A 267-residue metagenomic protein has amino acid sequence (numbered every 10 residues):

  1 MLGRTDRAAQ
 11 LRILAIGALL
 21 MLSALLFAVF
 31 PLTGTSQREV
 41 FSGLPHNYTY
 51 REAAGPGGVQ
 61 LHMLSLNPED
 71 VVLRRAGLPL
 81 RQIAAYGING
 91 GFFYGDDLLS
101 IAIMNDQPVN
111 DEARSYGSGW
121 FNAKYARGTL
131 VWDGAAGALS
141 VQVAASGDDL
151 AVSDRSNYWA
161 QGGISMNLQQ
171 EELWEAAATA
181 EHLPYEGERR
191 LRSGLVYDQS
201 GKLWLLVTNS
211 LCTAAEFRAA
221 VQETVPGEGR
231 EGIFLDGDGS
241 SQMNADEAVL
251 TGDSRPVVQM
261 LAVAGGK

Functional and structural regions predicted by a protein language model:
L2-A135, L206: Zymogen propeptides
L25, P45-A54, N89-F92, V152-W159 (+3 more regions): A broad, low-specificity signal for short, low-complexity segments enriched in glycine/proline and polar/charged
G34-N47, Q161-Y185, G237-A245: Generic detector of solvent-exposed, compositionally biased contiguous segments
S65-P68, Q142-D148, N209-L211: Secondary-structure transition/turn motif
G87-N89, G232-L235: Active-site neighborhood of phospho(di)ester-bond hydrolases with catalytic His/Asp-centered motifs
D97-H182: Active-site-adjacent helix-turn-beta-strand microarchitecture at beta-sheet edges that either contains or buttresses
I101-N122, E181-I233, S240-K267: Conserved, well-ordered active-site substructure
